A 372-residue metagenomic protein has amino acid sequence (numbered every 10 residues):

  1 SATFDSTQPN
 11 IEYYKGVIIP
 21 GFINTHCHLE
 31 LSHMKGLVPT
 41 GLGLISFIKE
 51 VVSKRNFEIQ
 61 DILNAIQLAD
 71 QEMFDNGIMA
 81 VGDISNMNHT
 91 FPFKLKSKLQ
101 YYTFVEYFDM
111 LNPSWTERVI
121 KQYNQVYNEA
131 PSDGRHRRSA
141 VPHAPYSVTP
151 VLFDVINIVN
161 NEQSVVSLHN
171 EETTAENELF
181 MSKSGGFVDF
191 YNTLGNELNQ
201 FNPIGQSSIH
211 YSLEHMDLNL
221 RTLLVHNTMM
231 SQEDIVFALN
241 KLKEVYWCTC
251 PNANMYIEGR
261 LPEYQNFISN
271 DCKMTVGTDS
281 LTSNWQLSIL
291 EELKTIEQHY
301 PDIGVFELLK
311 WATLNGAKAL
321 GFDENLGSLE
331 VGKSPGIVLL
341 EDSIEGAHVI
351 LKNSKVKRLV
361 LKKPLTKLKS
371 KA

Functional and structural regions predicted by a protein language model:
S1-I19: Histidine-rich, glycine-flanked metal-binding segment
V17-I18, K35-K98, I120-D133: Alpha-helical scaffold segments that flank or form the walls of functional sites
P20-S32, V165-T174: Histidine-centered catalytic micro-motifs
H33-N64, Y102-F108, T174-N219, K241-L242: Active-site gating loops and adjacent loop-to-helix segments of metal-dependent hydrolytic enzymes
D83, V141-N157, H226-M229, M255-E258: Active-site glycine- and acidic-residue-rich loops that bind and position anionic ligands or nucleotide-like cofactors
K98-Y101, V159-V165, D217-T222, F237-C248 (+1 more regions): Glycine-enriched alpha-helix->loop->beta-strand junction motifs that scaffold or abut catalytic
H215-D217, P251, R260-D342: His/Asp/Glu-enriched, well-ordered alpha-helical/loop segment that forms or immediately abuts the divalent-metal
A312-L314, K318, S334-A372: C-terminal cap of metal-dependent C-N hydrolases
